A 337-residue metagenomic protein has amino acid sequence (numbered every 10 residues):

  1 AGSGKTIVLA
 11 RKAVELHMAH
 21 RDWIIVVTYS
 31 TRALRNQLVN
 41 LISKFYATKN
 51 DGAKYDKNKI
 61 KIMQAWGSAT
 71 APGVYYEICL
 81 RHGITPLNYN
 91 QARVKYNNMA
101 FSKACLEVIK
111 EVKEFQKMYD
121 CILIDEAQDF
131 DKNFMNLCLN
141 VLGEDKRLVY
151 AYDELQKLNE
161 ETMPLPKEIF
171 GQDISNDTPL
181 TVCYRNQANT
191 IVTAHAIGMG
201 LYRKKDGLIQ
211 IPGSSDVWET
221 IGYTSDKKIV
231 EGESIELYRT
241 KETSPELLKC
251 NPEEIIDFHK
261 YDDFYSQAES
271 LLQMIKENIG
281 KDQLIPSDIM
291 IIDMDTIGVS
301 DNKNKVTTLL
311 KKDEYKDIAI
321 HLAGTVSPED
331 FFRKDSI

Functional and structural regions predicted by a protein language model:
S3-K57, A65-A69, Q116, C121 (+1 more regions): Conserved helicase motor core of SF1/SF2 NTP-dependent helicases
A71-I122, E126-N140, I337: Conserved RecA-like ASCE ATPase "motif II neighborhood" in helicase/translocase motors
